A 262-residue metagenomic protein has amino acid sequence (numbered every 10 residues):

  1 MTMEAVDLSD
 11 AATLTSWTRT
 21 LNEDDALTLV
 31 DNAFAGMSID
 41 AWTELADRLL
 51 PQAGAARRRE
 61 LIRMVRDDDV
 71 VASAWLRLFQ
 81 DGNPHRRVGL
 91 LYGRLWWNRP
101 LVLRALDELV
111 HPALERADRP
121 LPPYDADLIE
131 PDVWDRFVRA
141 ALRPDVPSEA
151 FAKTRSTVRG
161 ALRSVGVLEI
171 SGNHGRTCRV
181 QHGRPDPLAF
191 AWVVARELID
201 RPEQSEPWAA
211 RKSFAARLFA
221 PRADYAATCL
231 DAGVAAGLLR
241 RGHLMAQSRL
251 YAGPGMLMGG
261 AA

Functional and structural regions predicted by a protein language model:
M1-M3, G259-A262: Short, low-complexity, intrinsically disordered N-terminal peptides in bacterial proteins
M1-Y124, I129, V133: Eukaryotic partner-binding/assembly regions in large regulatory complexes
I39-L45, A117-P144, R201-L218: Short acidic, hydrophobic short linear motifs in intrinsically disordered regions
A53-I62, S148-S164, F219-A232: Short amphipathic alpha-helical interaction segments
V65-D69, A113, V138, L142 (+1 more regions): Hydrophobic, Leu/Ile/Phe/Ala-enriched alpha-helical segments that form helix-helix packing faces
G93-W97, D145, R217: Generic amphipathic alpha-helical segments used as scaffolds and interaction surfaces in large, multi-domain proteins
L106-N173, Q181: Eukaryote-skewed repeat-based solenoidal scaffolds used as protein-protein interaction platforms, primarily
E169-A261: Accessory, usually C-terminal, subdomains that scaffold auxiliary metal cofactors
